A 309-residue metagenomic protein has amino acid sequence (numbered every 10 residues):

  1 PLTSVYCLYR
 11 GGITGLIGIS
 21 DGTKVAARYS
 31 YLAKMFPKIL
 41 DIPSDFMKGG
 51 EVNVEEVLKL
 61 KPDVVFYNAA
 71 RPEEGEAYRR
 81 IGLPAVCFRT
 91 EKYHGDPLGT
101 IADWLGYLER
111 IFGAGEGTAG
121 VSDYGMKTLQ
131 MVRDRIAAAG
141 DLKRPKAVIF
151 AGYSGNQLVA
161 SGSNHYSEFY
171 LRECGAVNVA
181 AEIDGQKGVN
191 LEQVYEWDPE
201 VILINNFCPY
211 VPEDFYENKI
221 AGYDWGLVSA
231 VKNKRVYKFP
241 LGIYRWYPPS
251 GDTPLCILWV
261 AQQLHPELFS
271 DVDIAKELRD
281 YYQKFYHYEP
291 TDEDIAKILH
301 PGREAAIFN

Functional and structural regions predicted by a protein language model:
P1-L60, V64, A69-A70: A short, structured surface patch at a secondary-structure boundary
P1-T3, G22-V25, V64-V65, A70-E74 (+5 more regions): Solvent-exposed loop/turn segments at secondary-structure junctions within structured extracellular/periplasmic domains
Y9-G11, L58-K59, R79-R80, A139-K143 (+3 more regions): Extracellular/periplasmic catalytic domains that process cell-envelope and extracellular macromolecules
G18, Y67, C87-F88, A181 (+1 more regions): Short beta-strand and adjacent tight-turn residues that come in two discontinuous sequence segments and form the edges
F46, V159-Q186: Alpha-helical, coiled-coil/dimerization segments enriched in small aliphatic residues
V52-N53, E73-E74, V189-Q193: Short acidic active-site motifs
E74-N156, V177-A181, V231-P301, A305-F308: Extracytoplasmic substrate-binding proteins
A181, Q186-L241: A contiguous binding-surface segment within folded domains or other stable secondary-structure elements
